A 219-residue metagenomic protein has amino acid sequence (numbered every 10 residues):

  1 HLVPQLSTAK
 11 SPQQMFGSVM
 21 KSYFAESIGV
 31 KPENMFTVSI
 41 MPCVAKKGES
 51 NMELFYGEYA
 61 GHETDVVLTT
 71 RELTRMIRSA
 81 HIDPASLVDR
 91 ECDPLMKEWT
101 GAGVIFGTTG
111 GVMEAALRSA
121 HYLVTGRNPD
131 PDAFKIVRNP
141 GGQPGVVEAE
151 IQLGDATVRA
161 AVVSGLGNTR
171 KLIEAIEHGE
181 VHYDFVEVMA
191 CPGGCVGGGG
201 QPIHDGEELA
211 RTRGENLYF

Functional and structural regions predicted by a protein language model:
H1-F219: Iron-sulfur-associated redox domains of electron-transfer enzymes in respiratory and anaerobic energy metabolism
